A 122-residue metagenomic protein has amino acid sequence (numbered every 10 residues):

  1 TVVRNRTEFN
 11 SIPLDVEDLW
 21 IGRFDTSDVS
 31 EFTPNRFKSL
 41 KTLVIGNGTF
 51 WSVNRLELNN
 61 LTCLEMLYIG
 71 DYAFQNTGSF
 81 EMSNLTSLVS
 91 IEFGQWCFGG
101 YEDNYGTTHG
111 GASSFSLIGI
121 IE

Functional and structural regions predicted by a protein language model:
T1-G48: N-terminal segments that cap or nucleate solenoid repeat domains
F9, D25-S27, F50-W51, C63-E65 (+4 more regions): Extracellular beta-strand scaffolds
V16, V29, L40, V53 (+5 more regions): Conserved hydrophobic position(s) of the canonical leucine-rich repeat
N35, G48-F50, Y72, T107-H109: Low-complexity, polar/charged sequence tracts that form flexible coils or short amphipathic helices and often embed
F93-F115: Acidic/polar low-complexity surface segments
